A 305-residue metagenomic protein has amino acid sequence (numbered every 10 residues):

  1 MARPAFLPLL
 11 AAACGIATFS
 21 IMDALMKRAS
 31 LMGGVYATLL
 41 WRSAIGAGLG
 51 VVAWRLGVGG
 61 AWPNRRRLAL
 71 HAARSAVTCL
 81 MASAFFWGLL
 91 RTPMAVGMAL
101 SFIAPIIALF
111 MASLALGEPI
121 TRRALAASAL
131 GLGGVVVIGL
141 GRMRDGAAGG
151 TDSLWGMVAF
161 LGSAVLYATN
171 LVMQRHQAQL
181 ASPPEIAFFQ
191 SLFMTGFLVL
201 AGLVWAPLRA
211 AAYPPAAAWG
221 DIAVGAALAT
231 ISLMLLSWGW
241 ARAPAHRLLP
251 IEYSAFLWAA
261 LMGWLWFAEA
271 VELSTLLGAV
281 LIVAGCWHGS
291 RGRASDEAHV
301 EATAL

Functional and structural regions predicted by a protein language model:
L7-G15, R55, G59-A84, L154-S163 (+3 more regions): Loop-to-transmembrane-helix transition segments
P8, M32-L80, V165-N170, F189-A206: Transmembrane alpha-helices of multi-pass small-molecule transport proteins
P8-A13, R65-A76, I120-G133, L180-L192 (+1 more regions): Cytoplasmic-side transmembrane-helix entry/capping segments in multi-pass membrane proteins
S20-G33, T38, S83-M94, L100 (+3 more regions): Juxtamembrane C-cap of transmembrane helices in multi-pass membrane transport proteins
K27, G50, D145-P207, V300-L305: Transmembrane alpha-helical segments that form core, pore/gating elements of small-molecule transporters/exporters
M98-I103, H176-F193, T230-W264: Helix-helix packing/entry segments at the starts of transmembrane helices
P105-A129, L257-L276: C-terminal transmembrane-helix exit sites in multi-pass transporters
R123-R142, S274-R293: Hydrophobic transmembrane alpha-helices of multi-pass small-molecule transport proteins
